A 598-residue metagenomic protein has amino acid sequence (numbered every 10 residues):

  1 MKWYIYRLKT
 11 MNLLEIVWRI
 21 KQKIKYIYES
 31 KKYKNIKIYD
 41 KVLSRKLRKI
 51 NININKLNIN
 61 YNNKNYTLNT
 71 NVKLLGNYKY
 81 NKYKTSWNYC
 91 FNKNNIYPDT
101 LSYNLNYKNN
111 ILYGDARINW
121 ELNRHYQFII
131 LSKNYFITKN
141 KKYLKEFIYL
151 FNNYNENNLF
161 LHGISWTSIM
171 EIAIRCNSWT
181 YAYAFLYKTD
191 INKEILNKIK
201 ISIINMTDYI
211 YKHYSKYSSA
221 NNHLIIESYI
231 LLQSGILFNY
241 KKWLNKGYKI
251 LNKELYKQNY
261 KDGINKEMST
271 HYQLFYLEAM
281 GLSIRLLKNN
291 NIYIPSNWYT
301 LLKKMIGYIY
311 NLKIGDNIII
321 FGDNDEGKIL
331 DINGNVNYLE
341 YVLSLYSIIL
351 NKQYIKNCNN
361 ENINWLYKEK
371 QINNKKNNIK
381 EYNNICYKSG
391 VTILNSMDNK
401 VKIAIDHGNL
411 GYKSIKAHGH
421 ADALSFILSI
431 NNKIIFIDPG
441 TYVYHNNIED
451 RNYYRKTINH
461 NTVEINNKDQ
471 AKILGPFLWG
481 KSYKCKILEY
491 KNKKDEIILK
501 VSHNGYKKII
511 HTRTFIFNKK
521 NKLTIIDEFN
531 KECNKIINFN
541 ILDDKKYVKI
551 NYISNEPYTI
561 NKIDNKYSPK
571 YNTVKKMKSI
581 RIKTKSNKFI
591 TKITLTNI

Functional and structural regions predicted by a protein language model:
M1, A173, I329-G334, E340-V342 (+4 more regions): CBM-like, beta-strand-rich accessory domains located in the C-terminal region of large, secreted polysaccharide-active
M1-K49: Membrane-proximal basic amphipathic "stem/tether" segments
K23, Y66-L105: Low-complexity, Ser/Thr/Pro/Gly-enriched N-terminal "stalk/linker" regions
L105, N109, D115-K303: Aromatic-lined, polymer-binding surfaces characteristic of secreted/periplasmic polysaccharide-degrading enzymes
R117, L122-R124, S389-V391, A423-S425 (+3 more regions): Extracellular structured ligand-interaction cores
A220-H223, H271-Q273, H418-H420, H460-N461 (+1 more regions): Histidine-centered active-site/metal-ligand motif
L251-N252, N378-I379, C386-K388, H420-D422 (+3 more regions): Residues that act as N-cap/strand-start positions at coil-to-secondary-structure junctions
M268-F436, K491-K493, I498-K500: Carbohydrate-active enzyme catalytic cores, enriched for enzymes that act on polyanionic acidic polysaccharides
